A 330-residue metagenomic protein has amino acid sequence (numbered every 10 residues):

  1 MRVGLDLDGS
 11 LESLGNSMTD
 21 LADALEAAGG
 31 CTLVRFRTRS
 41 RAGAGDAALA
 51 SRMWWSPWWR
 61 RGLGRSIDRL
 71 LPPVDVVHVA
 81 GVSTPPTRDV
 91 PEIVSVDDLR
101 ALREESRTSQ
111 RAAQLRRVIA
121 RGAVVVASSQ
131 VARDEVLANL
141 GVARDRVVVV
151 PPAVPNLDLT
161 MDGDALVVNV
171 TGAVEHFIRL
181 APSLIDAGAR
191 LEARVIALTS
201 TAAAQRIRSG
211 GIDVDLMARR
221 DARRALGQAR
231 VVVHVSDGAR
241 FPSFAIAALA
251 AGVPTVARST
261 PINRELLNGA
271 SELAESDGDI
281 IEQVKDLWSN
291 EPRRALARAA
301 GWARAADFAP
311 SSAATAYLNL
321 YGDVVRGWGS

Functional and structural regions predicted by a protein language model:
M1-S330: Carbohydrate transferase catalytic cores enriched for Leloir-type hexosyltransferases
